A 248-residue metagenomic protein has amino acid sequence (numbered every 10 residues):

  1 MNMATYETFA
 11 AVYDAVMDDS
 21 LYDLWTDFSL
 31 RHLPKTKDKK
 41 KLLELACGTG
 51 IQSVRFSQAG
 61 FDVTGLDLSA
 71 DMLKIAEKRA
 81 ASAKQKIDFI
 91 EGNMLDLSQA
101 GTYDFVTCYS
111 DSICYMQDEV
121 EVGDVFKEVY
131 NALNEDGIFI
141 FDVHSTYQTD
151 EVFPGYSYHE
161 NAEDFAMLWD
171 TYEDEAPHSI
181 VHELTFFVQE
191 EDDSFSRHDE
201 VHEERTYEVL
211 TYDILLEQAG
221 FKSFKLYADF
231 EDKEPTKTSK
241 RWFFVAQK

Functional and structural regions predicted by a protein language model:
M1-K37: Conserved class I S-adenosyl-L-methionine
K39-G48: Conserved class I S-adenosyl-L-methionine
G50-D96: Class I SAM-dependent methyltransferase SAM/SAH-binding core
L95-F105: A short acidic, Gly/Pro-enriched loop at the edge of an enzyme's catalytic core that lines a small-molecule cofactor
D104-V120: A short SAM/SAH-binding and catalytic strip from SAM-dependent methyltransferases
G123-E135: A short glycine-rich, Lys/Arg-flanked "PGG" loop and its adjoining helix->strand segment in the class I
I140-T211: SAM-dependent methyltransferase
R205-K248: C-terminal lobe and adjacent flexible extensions of AdoMet/dcAdoMet transferase-like proteins
